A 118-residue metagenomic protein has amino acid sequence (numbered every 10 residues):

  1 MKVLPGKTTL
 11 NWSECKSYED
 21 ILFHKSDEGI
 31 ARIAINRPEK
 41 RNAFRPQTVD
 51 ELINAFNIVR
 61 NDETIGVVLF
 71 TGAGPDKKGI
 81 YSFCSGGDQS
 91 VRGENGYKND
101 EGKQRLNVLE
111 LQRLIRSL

Functional and structural regions predicted by a protein language model:
M1-P75: Conserved CoA-thioester-binding segment of acyl-CoA-metabolizing enzymes
S13, S17, S26, S82-S85 (+2 more regions): Generic serine detector
Q47, E51, N107-E110, S117: Charged catalytic carboxylate motif
F56-N57, Q112-R116: Generic structural signal for well-ordered alpha-helical scaffold segments
D62, S117-L118: Alpha-helix C-cap/termination motif
G72-L114: Glycine- (often His-adjacent) and acidic-residue-rich active-site loop that binds/positions the CoA thioester
